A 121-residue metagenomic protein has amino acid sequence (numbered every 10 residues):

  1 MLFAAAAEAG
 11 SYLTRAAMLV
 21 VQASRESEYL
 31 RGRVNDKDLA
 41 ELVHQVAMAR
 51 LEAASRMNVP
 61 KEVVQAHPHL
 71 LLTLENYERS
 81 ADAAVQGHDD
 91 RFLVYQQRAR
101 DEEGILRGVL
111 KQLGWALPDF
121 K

Functional and structural regions predicted by a protein language model:
M1-L2: Bacterial N-terminal signal peptides
A5-V43, R79-K121: C-terminal amphipathic alpha-helix
L42-Q45, L72: Carboxylate-rich helix-loop segments that flank metal/cofactor sites and access channels in metalloenzymes
M48-L71, G114-K121: Short, solvent-exposed, charged loop/turn and helix-capping segments that join or cap alpha-helices on peripheral
H69-D82: Heptad-repeat alpha-helical coiled-coil/4-helix-bundle sensor or tether segments in soluble regions
